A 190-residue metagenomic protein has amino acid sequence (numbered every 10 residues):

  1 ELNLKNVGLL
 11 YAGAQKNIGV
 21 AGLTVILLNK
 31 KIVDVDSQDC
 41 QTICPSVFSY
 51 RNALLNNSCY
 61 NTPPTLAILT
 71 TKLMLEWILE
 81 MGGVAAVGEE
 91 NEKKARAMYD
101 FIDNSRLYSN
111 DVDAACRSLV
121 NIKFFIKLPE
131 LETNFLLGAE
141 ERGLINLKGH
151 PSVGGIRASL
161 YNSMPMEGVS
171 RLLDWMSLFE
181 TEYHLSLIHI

Functional and structural regions predicted by a protein language model:
L2-A14: Conserved active-site segment immediately N-terminal to the catalytic lysine that forms the internal aldimine
L9, L23-L27, N121-K123: Conserved hydrophobic/aromatic beta-strand scaffold that supports enzyme active sites
A14-Y99, Y183: Active-site C-terminal subdomain of aminotransferase-like
E76-I78, A97-D113, P129: PLP-dependent aminotransferase class I/II
W77, F101-S105, N134-G143, W175-E182: Generic non-transmembrane alpha-helical segments
Y108-A139: Conserved PLP-binding catalytic core of the aspartate aminotransferase-like
I122-L128, L144-M176: Conserved PLP-binding active-site segment of the aspartate aminotransferase-like
I188-I190: Conserved small/polar residues in nucleotide/adenosyl-binding loops
